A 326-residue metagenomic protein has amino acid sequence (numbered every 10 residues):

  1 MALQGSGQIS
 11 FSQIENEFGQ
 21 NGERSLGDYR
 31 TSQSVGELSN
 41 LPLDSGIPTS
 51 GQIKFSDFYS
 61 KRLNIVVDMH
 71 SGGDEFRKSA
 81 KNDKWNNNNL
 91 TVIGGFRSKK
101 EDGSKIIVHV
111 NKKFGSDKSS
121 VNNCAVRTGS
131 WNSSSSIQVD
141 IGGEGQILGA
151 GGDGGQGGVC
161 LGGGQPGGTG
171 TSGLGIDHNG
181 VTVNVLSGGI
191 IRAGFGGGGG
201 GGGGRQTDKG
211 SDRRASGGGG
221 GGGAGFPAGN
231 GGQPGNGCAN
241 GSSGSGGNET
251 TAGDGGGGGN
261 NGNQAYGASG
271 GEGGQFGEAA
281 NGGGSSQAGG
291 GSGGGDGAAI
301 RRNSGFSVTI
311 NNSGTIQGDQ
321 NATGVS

Functional and structural regions predicted by a protein language model:
A2-S326: Glycine-centric low-complexity repeats
